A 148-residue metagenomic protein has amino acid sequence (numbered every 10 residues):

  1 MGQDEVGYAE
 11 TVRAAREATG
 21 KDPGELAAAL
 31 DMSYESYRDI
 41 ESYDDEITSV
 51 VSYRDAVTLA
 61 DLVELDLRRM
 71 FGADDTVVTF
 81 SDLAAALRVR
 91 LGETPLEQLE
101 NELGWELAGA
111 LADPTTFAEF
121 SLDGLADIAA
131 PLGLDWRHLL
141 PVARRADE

Functional and structural regions predicted by a protein language model:
M1-T19, G72-Q98, R137-P141: A short, Lys/Arg-rich alpha-helix, primarily the initiator
E17, A28, D61, N101 (+1 more regions): Alpha-helical residues within the helix-turn-helix
G20, D45-D61, T115-A129: Short, basic-rich loop-to-helix N-cap that marks the start of a DNA-contacting helix
P23-A28, P95-N101: Short alpha-helical "recognition helix" segments of helix-turn-helix
D31-V51, A73-D75, L103-E119: Recognition helix of helix-turn-helix/homeodomain-like DNA-binding domains that insert into the DNA major groove
L62-V78, G133-E148: Short C-terminal boundary/hinge segments that cap the last helix of small helical domains
